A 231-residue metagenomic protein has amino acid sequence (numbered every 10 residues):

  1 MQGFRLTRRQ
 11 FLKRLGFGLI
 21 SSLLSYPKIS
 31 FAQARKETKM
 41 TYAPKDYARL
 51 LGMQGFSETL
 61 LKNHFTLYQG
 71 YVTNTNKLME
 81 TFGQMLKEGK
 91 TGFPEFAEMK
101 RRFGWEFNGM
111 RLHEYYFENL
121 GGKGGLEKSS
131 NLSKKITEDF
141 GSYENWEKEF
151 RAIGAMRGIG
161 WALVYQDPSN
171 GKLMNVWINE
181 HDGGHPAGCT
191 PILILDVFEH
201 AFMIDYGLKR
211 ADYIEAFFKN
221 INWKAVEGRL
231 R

Functional and structural regions predicted by a protein language model:
M1-L19: N-terminal secretory signal peptides and thylakoid transit peptides that target proteins across membranes
L15, L19, L23, V72-L86 (+6 more regions): A generic secondary-structure signal for well-formed alpha-helical elements
Y26-L50, K87: C-terminal segment of N-terminal export signals and the immediately downstream linker at the start of the mature
E37-T41, G55, T66, K77 (+2 more regions): All-alpha RGS (Regulator of G-protein Signaling) helical domain and cognate RGS-like helical scaffolds
M53-G70, E88-R111, E180-D182, A187-D196: Alpha-helical scaffold segments that form or flank carboxylate-/histidine-based iron centers
K77-F93, E127-K134, D212-V226, L230: Short, charge- and proline-biased low-complexity linear segments that act as flexible interaction/docking motifs
A152-G207, A211-K224: An amphipathic alpha-helical core segment
